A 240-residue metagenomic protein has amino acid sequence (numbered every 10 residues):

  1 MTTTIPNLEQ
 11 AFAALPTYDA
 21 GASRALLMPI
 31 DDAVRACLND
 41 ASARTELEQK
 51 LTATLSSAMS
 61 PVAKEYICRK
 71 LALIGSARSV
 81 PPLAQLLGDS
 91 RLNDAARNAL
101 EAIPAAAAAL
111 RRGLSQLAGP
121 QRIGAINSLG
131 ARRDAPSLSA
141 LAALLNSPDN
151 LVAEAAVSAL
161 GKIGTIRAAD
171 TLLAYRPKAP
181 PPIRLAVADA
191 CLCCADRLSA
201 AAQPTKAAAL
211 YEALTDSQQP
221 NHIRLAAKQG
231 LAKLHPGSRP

Functional and structural regions predicted by a protein language model:
T2-A14, C37-S56, I74-G88, N93 (+8 more regions): Amphipathic alpha-helical scaffolding segments comprising HEAT/armadillo-like alpha-solenoid repeats
D19, M59-S60, G88-L92, L117-A118 (+3 more regions): Short inter-helical turns and helix N-cap capping residues of alpha-solenoid HEAT/ARM repeat scaffolds
D19-V34, A186-C191: HEAT-repeat alpha-solenoid elements in large eukaryotic scaffold proteins
L26, I30, I67, A96-A99 (+4 more regions): Conserved hydrophobic register position within alpha-solenoid helical repeats
I30-L38, L71, G75, L100-P104 (+8 more regions): Alpha-solenoid repeat junctions
A43, A63, Q121, I183-A186 (+1 more regions): Structural signature of alpha-solenoid helical repeat junctions
A95-A96, P182-V187, Q219-L225: Boundary/linker segments of alpha-helical solenoid repeat arrays
A188-C191, Y211, K228: TPR repeat positional signature
